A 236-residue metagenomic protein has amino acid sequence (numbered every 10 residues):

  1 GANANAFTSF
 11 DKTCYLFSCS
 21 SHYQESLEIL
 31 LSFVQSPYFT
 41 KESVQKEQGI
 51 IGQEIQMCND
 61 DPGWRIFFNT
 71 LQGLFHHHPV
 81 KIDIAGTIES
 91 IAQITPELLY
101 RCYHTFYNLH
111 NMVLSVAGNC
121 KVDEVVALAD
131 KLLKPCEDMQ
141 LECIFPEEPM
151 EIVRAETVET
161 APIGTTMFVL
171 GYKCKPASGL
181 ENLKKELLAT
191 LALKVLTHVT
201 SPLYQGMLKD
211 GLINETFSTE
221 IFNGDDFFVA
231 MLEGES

Functional and structural regions predicted by a protein language model:
G1-E142, T165-F168, C174, G179 (+4 more regions): Charge-rich, well-structured scaffold segments of protease-associated domains
I144-V153: Short proline/glycine- and acidic-rich turn/helix-capping motifs at secondary-structure junctions
I152-T160: Short amphipathic
